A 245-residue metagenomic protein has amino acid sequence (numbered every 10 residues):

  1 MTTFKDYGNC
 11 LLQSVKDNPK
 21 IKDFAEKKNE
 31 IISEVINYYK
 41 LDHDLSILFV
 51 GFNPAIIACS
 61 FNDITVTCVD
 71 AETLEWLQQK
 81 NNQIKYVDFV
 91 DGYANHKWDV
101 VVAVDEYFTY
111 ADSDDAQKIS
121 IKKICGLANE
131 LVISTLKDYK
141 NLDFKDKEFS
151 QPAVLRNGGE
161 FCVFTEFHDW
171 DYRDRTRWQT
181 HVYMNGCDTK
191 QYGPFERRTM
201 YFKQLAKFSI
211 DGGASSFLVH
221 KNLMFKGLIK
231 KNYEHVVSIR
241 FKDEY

Functional and structural regions predicted by a protein language model:
M1-D42: Conserved class I S-adenosyl-L-methionine
D42-N53: Conserved class I S-adenosyl-L-methionine
N53-I64: Conserved SAM-binding loop of SAM-dependent methyltransferases across substrates and taxa, primarily the Class I
I64-D70: Conserved SAM-binding motif I beta-strand of class I
Q79-A94: Conserved SAM-binding strand-loop segment of SAM-dependent methyltransferases
D99-Q117: A short SAM/SAH-binding and catalytic strip from SAM-dependent methyltransferases
D115-L131: A short glycine-rich, Lys/Arg-flanked "PGG" loop and its adjoining helix->strand segment in the class I
T135-Q204: SAM-dependent methyltransferase
